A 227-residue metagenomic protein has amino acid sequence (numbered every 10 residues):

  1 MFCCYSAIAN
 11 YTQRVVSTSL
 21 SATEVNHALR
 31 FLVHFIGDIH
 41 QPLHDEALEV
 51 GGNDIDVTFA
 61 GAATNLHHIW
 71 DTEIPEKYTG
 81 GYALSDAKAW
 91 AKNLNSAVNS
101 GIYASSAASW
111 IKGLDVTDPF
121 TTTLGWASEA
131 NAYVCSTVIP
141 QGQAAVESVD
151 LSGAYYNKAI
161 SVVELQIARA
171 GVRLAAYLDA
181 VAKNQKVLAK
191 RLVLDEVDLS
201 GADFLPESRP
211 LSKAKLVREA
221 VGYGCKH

Functional and structural regions predicted by a protein language model:
M1-F35, P42-H227: C-terminal accessory segments of proteins
